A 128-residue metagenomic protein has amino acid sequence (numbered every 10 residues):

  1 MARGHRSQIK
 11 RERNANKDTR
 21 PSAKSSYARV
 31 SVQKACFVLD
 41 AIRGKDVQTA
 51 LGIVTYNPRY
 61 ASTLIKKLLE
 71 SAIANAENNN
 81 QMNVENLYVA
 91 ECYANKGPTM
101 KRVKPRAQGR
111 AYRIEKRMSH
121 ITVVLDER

Functional and structural regions predicted by a protein language model:
A2-A94, M118-R128: Ribosome large-subunit tunnel/peptidyl-transferase-proximal elements
G97-R128: Strongly charged
